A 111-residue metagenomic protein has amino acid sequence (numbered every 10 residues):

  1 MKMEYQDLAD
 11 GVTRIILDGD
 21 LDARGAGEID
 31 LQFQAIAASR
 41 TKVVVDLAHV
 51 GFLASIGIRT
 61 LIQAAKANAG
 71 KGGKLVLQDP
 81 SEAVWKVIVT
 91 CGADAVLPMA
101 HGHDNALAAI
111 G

Functional and structural regions predicted by a protein language model:
K2-L31, L47-H49: STAS-typified acidic loop motif
E4-Q6, Q78, A100: General small-molecule cofactor/ligand-binding pocket signal
D10, E82, D104: Residues that form or immediately flank small-molecule/cofactor binding pockets and catalytic motifs
I16, G92, G102: Residue-level signal for pocket-adjacent positions within structured domains
A23-L97: Amphipathic alpha-helical interaction surfaces in cytosolic regulatory modules
P98-N105: Short acidic-hydrophobic, aromatic-tinged amphipathic segments that line or gate anion-handling sites
N105-G111: Short, charged, intrinsically disordered terminal tails
